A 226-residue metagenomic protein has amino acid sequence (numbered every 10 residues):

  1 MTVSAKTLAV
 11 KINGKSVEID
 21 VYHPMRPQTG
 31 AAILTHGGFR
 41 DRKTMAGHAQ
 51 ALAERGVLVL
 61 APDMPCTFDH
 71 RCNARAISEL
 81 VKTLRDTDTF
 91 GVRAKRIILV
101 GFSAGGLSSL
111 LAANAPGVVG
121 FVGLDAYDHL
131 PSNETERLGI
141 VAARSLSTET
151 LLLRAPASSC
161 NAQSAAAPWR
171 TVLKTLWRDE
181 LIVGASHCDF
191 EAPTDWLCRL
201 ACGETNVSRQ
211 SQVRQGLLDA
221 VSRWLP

Functional and structural regions predicted by a protein language model:
M1-P27: N-terminal cap/lid segment of alpha/beta-hydrolase-fold proteins
Q28-T29, G38-D69, P131, S159-A162: Short substrate-entry loop that stabilizes the transition state in hydrolases
I33-G37, R154-A155: The conserved beta1-alpha1 loop
A46, S78, L110-L111: Short, hydrophobic alpha-helix immediately C-terminal to the catalytic nucleophile
R71-L107: Gly/Ser-rich "nucleophile elbow"/oxyanion-hole loop immediately N-terminal to the catalytic nucleophile in hydrolases
G106-P116: Short glycine-enriched nucleophile-adjacent loop and the immediately C-terminal alpha-helix near the catalytic center
V119-H187: The feature captures the conserved acid-bearing segment of alpha/beta-hydrolase catalytic domains
A162, A167-P226: C-terminal catalytic-base region of ester-bond hydrolases, centering on the histidine of the charge-relay
